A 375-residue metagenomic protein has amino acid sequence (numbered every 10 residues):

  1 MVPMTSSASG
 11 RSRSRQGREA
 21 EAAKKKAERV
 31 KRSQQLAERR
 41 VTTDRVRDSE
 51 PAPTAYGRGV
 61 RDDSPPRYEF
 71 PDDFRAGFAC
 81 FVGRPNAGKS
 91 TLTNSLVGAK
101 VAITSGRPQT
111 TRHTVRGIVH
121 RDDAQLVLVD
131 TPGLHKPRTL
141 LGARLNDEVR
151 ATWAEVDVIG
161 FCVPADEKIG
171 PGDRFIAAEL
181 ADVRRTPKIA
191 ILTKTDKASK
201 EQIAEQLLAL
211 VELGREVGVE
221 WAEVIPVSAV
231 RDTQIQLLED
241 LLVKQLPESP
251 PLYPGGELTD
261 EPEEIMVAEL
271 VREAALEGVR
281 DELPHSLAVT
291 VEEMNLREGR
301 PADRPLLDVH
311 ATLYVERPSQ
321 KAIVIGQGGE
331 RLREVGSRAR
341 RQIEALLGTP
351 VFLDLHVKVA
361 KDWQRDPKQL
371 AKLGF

Functional and structural regions predicted by a protein language model:
V2-G59, K368-F375: Long, charge-rich intrinsically disordered regions
S6-R13, E263-F375: P-loop NTP-binding site
R29-V158, V163: Conserved G1/Walker A P-loop phosphate-binding module
G88, Q234, R331: Conserved glycine(s) of the Walker
A99, I118-D122, T152-I159, V183 (+8 more regions): Conserved, well-folded catalytic cores of nucleic-acid-processing and energy-transducing macromolecular machines
T111, H135-K136, K168-I169, A198-S199 (+1 more regions): Catalytic P-loop NTPase motifs of RecA-like helicase/translocase cores
W153-F175, R184-A204: Conserved Switch II/interswitch segment of TRAFAC-class P-loop GTPases
T186-I189, D196-T259: Canonical P-loop GTPase G-domain recognition
